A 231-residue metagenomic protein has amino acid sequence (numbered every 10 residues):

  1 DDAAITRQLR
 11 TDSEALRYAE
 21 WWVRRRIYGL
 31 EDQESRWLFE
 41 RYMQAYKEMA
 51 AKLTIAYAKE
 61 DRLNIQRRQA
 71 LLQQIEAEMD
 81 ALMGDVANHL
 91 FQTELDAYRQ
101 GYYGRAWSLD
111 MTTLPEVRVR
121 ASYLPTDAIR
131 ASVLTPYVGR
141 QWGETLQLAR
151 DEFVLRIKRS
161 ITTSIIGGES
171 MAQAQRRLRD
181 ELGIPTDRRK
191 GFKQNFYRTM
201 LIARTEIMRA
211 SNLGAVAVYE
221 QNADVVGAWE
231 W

Functional and structural regions predicted by a protein language model:
D1-K190: N-terminal leader/targeting and assembly helices and adjacent pre-domain segments
F192-W231: Acidic, glycine-rich two-metal-ion catalytic cores of nucleic acid-processing enzymes
